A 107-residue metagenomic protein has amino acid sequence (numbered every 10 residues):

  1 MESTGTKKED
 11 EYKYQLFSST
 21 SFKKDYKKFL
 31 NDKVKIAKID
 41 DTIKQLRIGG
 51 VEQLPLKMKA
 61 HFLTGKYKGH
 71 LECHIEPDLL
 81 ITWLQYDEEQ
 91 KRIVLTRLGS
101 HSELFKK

Functional and structural regions predicted by a protein language model:
M1-K44: Arg/Lys-rich, positively charged N-terminal/basic patches that mediate binding to nucleic acids
M1-Y12, K24, C73-L80, L84-K107: Enriched for short, Lys/Arg-rich terminal
S21, K68, S100: Residues that form or immediately flank small-molecule/cofactor binding pockets and catalytic motifs
Q45-I48, S100: Short, intrinsically disordered, mixed-charge
R47-C73: A short, surface-exposed loop/turn module that caps and links secondary-structure elements
